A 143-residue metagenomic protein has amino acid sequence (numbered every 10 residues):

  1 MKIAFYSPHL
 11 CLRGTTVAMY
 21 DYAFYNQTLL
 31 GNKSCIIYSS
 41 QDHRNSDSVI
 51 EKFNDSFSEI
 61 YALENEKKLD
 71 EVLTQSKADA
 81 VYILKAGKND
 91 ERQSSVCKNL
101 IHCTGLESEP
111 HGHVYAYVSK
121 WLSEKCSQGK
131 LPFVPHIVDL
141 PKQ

Functional and structural regions predicted by a protein language model:
F5, Y61-A62, D70-R92, V96-H102: Short N-terminal targeting/anchoring amphipathic segment
S7-L10, Y38-Q41, E64, I83-G87 (+2 more regions): Structural motif
S7-R13, V17-K67: N-terminal strand-loop element at the rim of the active site of nucleotide-sugar-dependent glycosyltransferases
Y22-Y25, V72, I137: A generic secondary-structure signal
S34, A78-A80, P110-V114: Short active-site oxyanion
G87-S123: Conserved nucleotide-sugar donor-interacting segment of glycosyltransferase catalytic cores, predominantly GT-B
H113-Q143: Donor nucleotide-sugar binding/catalytic pocket of nucleotide-sugar-dependent glycosyltransferases
